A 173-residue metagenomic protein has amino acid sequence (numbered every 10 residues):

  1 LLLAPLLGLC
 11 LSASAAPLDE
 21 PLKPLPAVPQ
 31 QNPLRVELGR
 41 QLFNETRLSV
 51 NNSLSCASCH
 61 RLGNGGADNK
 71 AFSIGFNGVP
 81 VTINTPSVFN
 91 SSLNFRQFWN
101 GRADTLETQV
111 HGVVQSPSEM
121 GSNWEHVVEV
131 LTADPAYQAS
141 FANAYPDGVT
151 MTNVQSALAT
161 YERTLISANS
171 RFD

Functional and structural regions predicted by a protein language model:
L1-L9: Sec-dependent N-terminal signal peptides
L2, A13-D173: Periplasmic c-type cytochrome electron-transfer domains
